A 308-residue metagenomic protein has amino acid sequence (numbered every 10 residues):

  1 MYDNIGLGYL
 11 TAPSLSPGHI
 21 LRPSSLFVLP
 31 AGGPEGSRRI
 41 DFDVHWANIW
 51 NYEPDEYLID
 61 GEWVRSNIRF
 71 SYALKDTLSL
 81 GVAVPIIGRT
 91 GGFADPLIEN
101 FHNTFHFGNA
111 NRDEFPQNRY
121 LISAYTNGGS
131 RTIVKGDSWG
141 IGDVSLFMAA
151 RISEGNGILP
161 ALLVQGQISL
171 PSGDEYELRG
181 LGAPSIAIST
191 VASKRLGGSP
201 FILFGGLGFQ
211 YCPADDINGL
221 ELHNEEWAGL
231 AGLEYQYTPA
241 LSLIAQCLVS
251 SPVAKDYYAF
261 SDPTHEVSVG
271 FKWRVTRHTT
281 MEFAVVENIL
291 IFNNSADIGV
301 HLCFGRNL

Functional and structural regions predicted by a protein language model:
M1-P213, L220-N307: Transmembrane beta-barrel domains of Gram-negative outer membranes and organellar outer membranes
